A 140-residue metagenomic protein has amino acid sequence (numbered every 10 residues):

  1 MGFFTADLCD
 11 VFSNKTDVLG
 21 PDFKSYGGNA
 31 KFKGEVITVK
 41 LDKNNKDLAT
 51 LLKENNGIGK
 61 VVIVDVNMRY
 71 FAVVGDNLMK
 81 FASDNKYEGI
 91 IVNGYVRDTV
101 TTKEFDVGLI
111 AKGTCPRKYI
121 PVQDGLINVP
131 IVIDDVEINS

Functional and structural regions predicted by a protein language model:
M1-N139: Feature captures the catalytic cores and cofactor-binding loops of soluble hydro-lyases/lyases that act on carboxylate
